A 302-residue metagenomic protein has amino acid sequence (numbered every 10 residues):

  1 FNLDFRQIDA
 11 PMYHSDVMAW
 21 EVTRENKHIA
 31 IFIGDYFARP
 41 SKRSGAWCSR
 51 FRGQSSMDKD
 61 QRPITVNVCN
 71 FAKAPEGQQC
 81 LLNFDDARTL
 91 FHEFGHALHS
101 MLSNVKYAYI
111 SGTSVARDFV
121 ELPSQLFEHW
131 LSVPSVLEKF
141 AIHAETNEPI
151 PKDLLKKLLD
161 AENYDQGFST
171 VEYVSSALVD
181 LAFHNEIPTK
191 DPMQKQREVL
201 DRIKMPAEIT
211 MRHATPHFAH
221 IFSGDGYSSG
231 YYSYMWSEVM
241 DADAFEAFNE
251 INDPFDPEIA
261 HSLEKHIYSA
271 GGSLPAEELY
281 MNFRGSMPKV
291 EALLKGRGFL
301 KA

Functional and structural regions predicted by a protein language model:
F1-F5, A10-H14, H28-I31, E93 (+4 more regions): C-terminal, non-catalytic "cap/extension" segments appended to globular domains
P11-R88, P206-H213: Active-site-adjacent "gating/activation" loops or surface patches in catalytic cores
Q61-R62, A72-G77, A108-I110, D165-T170: Noncatalytic linker/hinge segments flanking ATPase motor cores
